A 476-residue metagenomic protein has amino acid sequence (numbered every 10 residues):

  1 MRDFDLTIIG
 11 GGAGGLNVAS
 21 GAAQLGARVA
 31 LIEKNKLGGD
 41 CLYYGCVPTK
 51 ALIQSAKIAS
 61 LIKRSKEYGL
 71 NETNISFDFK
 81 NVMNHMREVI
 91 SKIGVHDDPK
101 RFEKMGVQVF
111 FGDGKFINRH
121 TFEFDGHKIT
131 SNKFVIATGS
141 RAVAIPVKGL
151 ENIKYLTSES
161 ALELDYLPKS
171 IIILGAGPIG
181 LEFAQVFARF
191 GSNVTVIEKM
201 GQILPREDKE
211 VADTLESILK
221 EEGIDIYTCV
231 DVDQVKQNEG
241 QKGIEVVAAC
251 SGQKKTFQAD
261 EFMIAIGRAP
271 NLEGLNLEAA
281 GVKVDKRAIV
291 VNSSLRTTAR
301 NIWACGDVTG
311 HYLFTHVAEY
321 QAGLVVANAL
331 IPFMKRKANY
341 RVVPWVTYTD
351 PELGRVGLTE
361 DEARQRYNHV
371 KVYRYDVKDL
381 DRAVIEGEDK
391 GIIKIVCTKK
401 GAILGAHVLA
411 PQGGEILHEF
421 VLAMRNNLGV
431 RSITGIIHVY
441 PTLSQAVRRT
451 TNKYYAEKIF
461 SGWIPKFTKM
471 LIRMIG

Functional and structural regions predicted by a protein language model:
M1-G12, L167-L174: Beta1/beta-strand and adjacent pyrophosphate-binding region of the FAD-binding site in flavoprotein oxidoreductases
R2-F4, S20-A27, I32-L167, M200-L204 (+6 more regions): Glycine-rich flavin
T7-G14, V18-N35, V47, A51-I58 (+3 more regions): Flexible, glycine-rich terminal cap/loop adjacent to redox cofactors in electron-transfer oxidoreductases
T7-I9, G114, I129-G139, L174 (+2 more regions): Short hydrophobic core segments
G14-V18, D40, Y155, G180-F183 (+1 more regions): Short glycine/serine/threonine-rich phosphate/pyrophosphate-binding segments that cradle anionic phosphate groups
G26, G191-N193, G223, N427: Glycine-centered short loops/turns at secondary-structure junctions
C46, T138-N193, I197, D225-I226 (+2 more regions): Glycine-rich dinucleotide-binding loop and its adjacent helix/turn
E151-L167, T256-P332, E419, A423 (+1 more regions): FAD-site-proximal beta/loop scaffold in flavoenzymes
